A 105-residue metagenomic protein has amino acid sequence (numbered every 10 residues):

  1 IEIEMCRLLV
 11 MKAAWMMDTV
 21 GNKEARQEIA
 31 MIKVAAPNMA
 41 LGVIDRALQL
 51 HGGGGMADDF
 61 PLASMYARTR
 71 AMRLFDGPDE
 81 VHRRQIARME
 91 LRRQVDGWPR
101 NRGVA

Functional and structural regions predicted by a protein language model:
I1-A105: Alpha-helical interface subdomain recognition
